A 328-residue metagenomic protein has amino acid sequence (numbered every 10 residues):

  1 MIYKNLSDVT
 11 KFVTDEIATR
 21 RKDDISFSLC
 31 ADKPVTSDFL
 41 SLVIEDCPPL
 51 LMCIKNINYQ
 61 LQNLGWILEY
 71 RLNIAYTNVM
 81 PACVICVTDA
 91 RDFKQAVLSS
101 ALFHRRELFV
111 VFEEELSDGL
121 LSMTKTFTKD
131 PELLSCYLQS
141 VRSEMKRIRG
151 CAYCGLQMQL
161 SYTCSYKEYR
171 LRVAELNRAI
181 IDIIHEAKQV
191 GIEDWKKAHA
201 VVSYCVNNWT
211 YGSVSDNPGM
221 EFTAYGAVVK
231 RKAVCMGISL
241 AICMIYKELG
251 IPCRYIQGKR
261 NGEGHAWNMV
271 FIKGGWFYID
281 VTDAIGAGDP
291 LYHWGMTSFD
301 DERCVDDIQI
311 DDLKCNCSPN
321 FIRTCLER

Functional and structural regions predicted by a protein language model:
M1-A179: Linear, non-domain "peripheral" regions
N5, D89, S165, E193 (+2 more regions): Helix N-terminus capping/helix-initiation residues
K33, S37-F39, Y76-C83, R91-D92 (+1 more regions): Low-complexity, Gly/Ser/Thr/Pro-rich intrinsically disordered linker/tail segments
R170-A227: Secondary-structure boundary elements
L171, V229-A233, Y255-Q257: Alpha-helix capping and helix-loop boundary segments enriched in small/acidic/polar residues
L176, K197-A198, V234, I238 (+1 more regions): Hydrophobic (often cysteine-bearing) scaffold residues that line and stabilize catalytic clefts of nucleotide/cofactor
A224-I238: A short, highly charged nucleic-acid-interacting micro-segment common to nuclease and nuclease-linked defense proteins
M236-E302: Hydrophobic/aromatic-rich core segments of domains that either
